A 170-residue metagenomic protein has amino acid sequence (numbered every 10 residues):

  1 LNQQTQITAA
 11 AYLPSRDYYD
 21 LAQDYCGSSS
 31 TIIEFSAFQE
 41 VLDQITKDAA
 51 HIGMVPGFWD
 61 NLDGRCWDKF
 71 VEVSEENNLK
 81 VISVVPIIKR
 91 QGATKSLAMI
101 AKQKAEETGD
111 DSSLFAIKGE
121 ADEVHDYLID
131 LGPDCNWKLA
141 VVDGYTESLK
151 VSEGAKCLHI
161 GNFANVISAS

Functional and structural regions predicted by a protein language model:
L1-S170: Domain-level signature for soluble enzymes in the chorismate/prephenate branch of the shikimate pathway
